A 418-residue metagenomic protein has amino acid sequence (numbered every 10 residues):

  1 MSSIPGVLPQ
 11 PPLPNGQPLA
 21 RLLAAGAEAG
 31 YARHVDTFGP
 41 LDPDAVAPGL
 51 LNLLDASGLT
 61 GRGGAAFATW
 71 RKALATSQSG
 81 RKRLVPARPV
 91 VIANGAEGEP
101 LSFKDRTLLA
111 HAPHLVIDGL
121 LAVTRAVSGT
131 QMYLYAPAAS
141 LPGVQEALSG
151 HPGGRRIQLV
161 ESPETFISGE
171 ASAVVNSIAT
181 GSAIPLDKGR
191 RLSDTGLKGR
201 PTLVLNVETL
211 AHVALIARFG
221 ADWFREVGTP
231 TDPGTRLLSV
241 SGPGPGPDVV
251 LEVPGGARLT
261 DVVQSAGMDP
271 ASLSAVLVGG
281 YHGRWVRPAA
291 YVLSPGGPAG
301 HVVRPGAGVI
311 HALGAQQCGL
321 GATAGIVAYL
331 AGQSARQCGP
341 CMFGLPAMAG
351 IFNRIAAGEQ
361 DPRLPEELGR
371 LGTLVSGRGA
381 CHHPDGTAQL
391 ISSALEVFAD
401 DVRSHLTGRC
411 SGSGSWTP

Functional and structural regions predicted by a protein language model:
M1-G39, L197-L203, T209, R370 (+1 more regions): Intrinsic disorder at enzyme termini
A32-R33, A93-D105, S241-G244: Gly-rich Lys/Arg/Thr-decorated short loops/hinges at beta-loop-alpha junctions or inter-strand turns that position
L41-L50, G80, A87-P89, D105-L108 (+4 more regions): Ferredoxin-type iron-sulfur electron-transfer modules in oxidoreductases and energy-metabolism complexes
L53-T76, T165-N176, A331-C341, G379-I391: Conserved phosphate/anionic-ligand binding catalytic regions in large, soluble enzymes, centered on
A87, S140-G255, A266-P270: Hydrophobic alpha-helical positions that pack around
L108-H151, A211, A217-A221: Internal alpha/beta scaffold segment
I117-V123, E252-A271: Short amphipathic, charge-patterned alpha-helical segments
T130-M132, M268-G280: Short loop-to-beta-strand transition segments
